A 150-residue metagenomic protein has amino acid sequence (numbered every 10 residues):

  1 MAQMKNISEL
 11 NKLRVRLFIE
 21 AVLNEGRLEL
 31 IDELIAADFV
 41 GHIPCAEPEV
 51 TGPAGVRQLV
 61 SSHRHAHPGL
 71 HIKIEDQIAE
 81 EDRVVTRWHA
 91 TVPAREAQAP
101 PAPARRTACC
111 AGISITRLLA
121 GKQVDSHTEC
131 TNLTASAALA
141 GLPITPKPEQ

Functional and structural regions predicted by a protein language model:
M1-Q150: C-terminal and inter-domain tail/linker signature
